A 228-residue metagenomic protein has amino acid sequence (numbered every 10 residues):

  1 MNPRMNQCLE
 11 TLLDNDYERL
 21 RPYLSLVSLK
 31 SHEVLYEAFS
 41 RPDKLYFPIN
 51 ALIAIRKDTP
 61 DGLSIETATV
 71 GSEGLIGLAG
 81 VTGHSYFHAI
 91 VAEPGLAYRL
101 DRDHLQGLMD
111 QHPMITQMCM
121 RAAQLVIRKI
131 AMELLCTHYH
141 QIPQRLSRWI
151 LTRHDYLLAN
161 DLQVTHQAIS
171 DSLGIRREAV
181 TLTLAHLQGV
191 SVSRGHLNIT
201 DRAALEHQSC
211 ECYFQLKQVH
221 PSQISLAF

Functional and structural regions predicted by a protein language model:
M1-K30, G74-I76, G80-T82: Cyclic nucleotide-binding regulatory module and flanking cytosolic helices
L12, P48, V70-G71, A92 (+3 more regions): A conserved hydrophobic position in a structured secondary element of the catalytic/binding core that shapes
N15, N50, D103-H104, L125 (+2 more regions): Alpha-helix/helix-capping structural signal
E18-R19, L35-A38, G189: Short loop/turn motifs at secondary-structure junctions and domain boundaries
E33-E93: Cyclic nucleotide-binding regulatory domains
E66-Q124, R128, M132: Cyclic-nucleotide recognition modules
E93-P94, M109-R177, L187: Polybasic "coupling" helices that flank or enter modular domains
L151-F228: Phosphate-/nucleic-acid-contacting segments
